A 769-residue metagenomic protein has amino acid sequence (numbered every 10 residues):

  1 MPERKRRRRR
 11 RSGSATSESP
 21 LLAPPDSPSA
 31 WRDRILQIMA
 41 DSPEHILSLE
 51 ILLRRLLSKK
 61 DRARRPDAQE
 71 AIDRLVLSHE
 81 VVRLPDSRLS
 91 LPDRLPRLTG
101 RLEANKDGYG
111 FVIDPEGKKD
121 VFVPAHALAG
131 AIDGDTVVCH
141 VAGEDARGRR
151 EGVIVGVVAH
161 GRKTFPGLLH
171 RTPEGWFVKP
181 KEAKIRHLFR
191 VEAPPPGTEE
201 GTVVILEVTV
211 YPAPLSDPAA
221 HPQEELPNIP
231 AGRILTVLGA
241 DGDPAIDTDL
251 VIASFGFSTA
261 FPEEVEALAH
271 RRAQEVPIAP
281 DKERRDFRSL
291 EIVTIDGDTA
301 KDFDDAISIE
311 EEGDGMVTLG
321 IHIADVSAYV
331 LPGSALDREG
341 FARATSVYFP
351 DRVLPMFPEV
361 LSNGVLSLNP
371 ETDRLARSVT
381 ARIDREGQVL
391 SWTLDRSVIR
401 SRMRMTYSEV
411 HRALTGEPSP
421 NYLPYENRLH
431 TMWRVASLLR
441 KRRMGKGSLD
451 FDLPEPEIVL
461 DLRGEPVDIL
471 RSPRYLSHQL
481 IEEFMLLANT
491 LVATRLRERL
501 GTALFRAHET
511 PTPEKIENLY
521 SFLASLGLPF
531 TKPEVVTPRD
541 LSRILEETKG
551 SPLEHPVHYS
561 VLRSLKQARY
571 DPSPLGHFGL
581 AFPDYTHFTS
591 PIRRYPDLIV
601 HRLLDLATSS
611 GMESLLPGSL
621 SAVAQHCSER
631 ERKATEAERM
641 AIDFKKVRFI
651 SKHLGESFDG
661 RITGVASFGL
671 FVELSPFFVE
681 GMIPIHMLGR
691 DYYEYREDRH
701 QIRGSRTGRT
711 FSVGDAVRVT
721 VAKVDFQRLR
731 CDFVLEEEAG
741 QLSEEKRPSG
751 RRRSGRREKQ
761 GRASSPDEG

Functional and structural regions predicted by a protein language model:
M1-S29, Y692-Q701, E736-G769: Acidic, low-complexity intrinsically disordered tails
P2-G320, S327-D373, R404, E409-R412 (+2 more regions): Charge-lined substrate channels and their catalytic hotspots, especially those that engage the 3′ end of RNA
R54, I205, V210-A213, D217-E224 (+7 more regions): Electropositive polyanion-binding surfaces
L84, D114, P180, D384 (+3 more regions): Acidic/polar residues at beta-strand termini and the immediately following turn/coil
L102-A104, L169, I662-G664, K723-D725: Non-cytosolic beta-sheet module surface loops
K119-P124, I185-R190, F678-Y695: A short macromolecule-binding patch
D135, P684-Q727, C731, E736 (+2 more regions): Intrinsically disordered, low-complexity linker and terminal regions at domain boundaries
C139, L206, V665, V719-V721: A generic structural signal for residues embedded in beta-strands
